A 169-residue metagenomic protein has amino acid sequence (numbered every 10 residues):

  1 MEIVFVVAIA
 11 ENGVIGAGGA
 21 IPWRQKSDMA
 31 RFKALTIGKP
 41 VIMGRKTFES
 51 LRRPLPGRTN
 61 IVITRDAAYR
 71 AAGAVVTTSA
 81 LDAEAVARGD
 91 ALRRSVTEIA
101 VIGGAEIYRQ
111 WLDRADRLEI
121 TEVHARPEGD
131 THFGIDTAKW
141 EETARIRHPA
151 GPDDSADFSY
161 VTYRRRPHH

Functional and structural regions predicted by a protein language model:
M1-F5: Extreme N-terminal starter segment of soluble prokaryotic enzymes
V6-H169: Flexible, gly/pro- and Lys/Arg-enriched active-site loops
